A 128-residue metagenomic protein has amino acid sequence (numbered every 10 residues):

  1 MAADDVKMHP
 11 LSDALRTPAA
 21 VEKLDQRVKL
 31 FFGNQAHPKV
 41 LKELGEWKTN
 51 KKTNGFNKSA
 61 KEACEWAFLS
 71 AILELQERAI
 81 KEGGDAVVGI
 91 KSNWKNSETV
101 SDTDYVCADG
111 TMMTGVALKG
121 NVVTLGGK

Functional and structural regions predicted by a protein language model:
A2-T49, N57, D104-V106, T111: N-terminal presequence-like segments and the immediate start of the first folded domain
Q35-K39, E77-V87, L125-K128: A short, structured loop/turn motif at beta-sheet edges
W47-E98: Short, well-ordered alpha-helical segments
G89-K128: Surface-exposed short loop/turn segments
